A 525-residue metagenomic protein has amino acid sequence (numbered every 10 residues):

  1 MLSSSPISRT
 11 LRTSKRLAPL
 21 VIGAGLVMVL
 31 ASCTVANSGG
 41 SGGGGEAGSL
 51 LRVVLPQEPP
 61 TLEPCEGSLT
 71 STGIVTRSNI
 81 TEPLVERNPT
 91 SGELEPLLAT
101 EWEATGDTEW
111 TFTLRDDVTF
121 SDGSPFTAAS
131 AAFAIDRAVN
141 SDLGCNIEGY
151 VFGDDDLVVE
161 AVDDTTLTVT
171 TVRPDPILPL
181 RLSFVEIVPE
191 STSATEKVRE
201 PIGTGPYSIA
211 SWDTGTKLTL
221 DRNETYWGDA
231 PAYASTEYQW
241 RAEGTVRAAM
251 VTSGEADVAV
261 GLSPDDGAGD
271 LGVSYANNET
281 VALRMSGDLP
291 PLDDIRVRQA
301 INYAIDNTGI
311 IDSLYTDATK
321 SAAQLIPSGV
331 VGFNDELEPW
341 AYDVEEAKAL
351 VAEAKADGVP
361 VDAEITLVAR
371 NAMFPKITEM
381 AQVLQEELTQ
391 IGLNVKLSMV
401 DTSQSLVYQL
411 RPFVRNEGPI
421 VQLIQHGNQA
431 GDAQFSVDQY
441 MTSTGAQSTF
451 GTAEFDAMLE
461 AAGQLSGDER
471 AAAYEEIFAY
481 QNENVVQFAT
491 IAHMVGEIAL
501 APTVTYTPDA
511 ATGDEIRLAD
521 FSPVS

Functional and structural regions predicted by a protein language model:
V54-G106, I202-G203: N-terminal lobe/hinge region of extracytoplasmic solute-binding protein
T100-G144, T168, P291: Aromatic- and charge-enriched surface segment that lines or borders ligand/interaction sites
E103, T111-T113, I147-S191: Surface-exposed binding/hinge segments that line and control ligand-binding clefts or catalytic entry sites
F126-D136, T166-T170, G205-P206, Y233-S235 (+5 more regions): Alpha-helical secondary-structure segments
L180-P231, S235, T245: Gly/Pro-rich hinge or "lid" segments in bacterial periplasmic/extracellular proteins
T195, E224-A268: Ligand-site clamp/hinge motif
D213, I305-G332, K376-Q385, L410-S525: Detector for C-terminal structural segments
S321-A354, N371-E379: Structural transition elements
